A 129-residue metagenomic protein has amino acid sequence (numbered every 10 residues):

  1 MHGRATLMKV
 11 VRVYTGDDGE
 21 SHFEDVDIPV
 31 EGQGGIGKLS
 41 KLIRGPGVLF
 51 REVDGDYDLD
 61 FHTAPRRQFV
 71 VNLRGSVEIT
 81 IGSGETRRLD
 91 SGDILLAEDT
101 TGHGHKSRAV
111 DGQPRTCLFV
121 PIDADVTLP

Functional and structural regions predicted by a protein language model:
M1-E52: A short, N-terminal "cap"/entry segment at the start of jelly-roll beta-barrel domains of the cupin/DSBH fold
G16-D17, L73, G82: Short, ordered coil/turn segments that flank beta-strands lining enzyme active or ligand-binding pockets
D27-I36, P46-A64, D99-G102, A124-V126: Conserved short histidine dyad/triad with adjacent acidic residue
E52, G82-D99: Short acidic-glycine-tyrosine-enriched beta hairpin
E52-D54, H62-I79, L118-I122: Short, conserved beta-strand element in jelly-roll/cupin
R66, E85-R88, G112: Ubiquitin-like/PB1-type beta-grasp interaction modules and other compact soluble beta-rich domains
L95-T100, K106, V110-T127: A short hydrophobic beta-strand segment most commonly corresponding to one strand of the jelly-roll/cupin
